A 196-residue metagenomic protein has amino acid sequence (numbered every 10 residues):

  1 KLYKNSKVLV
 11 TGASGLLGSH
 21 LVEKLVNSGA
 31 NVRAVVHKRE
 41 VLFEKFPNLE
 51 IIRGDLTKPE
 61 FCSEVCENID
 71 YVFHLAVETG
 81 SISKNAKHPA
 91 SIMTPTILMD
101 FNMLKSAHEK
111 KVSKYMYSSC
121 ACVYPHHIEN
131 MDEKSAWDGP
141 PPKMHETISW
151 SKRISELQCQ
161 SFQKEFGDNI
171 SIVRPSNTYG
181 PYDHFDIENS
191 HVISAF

Functional and structural regions predicted by a protein language model:
S6-S28: N-terminal Rossmann NAD(P)H-binding glycine-rich loop of SDR-like oxidoreductase domains
T11, V35, V72-E78, Y115-A121 (+1 more regions): SDR active-site strand-loop-helix element
V35-E40, L56: N-terminal Rossmann-fold cofactor-binding loop
R53-T96, S106-E109: NAD(P)H-binding glycine-rich loop region in Rossmannoid oxidoreductase-like domains and their noncatalytic homologs
H74, L98-H145, S171: Conserved Rossmann-fold NAD(P)-dependent oxidoreductase catalytic core, especially the SDR/UDP-sugar
I82-A90, H126-M131, Y182-F185: Conserved catalytic-core motifs of eukaryotic protein kinase domains, centered on the activation segment
L104, H126, K143-S176: Active-site Tyr-X1-5-Lys
H127, R153, F166, T178-S194: Glycine/proline-rich active-site loop of Rossmann-fold NAD(P)-dependent oxidoreductases
